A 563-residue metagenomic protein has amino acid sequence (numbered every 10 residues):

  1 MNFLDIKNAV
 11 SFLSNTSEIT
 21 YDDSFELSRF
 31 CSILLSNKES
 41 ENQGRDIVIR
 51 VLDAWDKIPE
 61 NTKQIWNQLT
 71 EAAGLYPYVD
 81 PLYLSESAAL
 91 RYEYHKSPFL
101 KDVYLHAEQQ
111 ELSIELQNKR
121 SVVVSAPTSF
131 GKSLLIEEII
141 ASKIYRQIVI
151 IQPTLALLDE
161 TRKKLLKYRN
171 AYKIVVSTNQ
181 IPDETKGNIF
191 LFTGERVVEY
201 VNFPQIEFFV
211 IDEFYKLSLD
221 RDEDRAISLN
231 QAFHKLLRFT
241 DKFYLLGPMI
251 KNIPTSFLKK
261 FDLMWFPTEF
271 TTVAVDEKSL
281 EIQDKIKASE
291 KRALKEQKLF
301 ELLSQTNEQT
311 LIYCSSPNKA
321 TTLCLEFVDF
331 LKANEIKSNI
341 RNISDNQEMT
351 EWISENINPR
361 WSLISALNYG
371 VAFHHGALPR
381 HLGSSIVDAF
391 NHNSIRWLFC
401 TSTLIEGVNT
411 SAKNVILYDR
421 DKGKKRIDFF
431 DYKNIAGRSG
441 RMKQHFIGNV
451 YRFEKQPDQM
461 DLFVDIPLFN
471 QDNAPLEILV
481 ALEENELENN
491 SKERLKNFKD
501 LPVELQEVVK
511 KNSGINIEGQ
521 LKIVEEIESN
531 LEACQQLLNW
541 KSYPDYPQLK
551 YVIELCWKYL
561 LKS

Functional and structural regions predicted by a protein language model:
M1-S563: N-terminal helicase ATP-binding lobe
